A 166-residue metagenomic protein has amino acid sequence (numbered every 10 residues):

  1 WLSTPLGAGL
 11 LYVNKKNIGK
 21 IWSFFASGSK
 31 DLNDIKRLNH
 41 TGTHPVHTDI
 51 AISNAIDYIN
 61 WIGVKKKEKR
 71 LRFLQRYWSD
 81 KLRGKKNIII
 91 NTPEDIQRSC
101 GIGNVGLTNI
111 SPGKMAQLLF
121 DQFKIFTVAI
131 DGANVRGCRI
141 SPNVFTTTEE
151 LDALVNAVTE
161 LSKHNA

Functional and structural regions predicted by a protein language model:
W1-S27: Active-site PLP attachment segment
A8, D49-A55, S79, P112 (+2 more regions): A general structural signal for well-ordered alpha-helical segments in protein cores
V13, V105-N109, P142: Short beta-strand-to-loop capping motifs
F24-H40: The feature captures the short pre-catalytic strand/loop hairpin that immediately precedes and shapes the active-site
K36-D80: Structural signature of PLP-dependent enzymes
R72-R76, L82-Q122: Conserved PLP-binding catalytic core of the aspartate aminotransferase-like
Q117-T127, D131-A166: PLP-dependent enzyme catalytic core of the Aspartate aminotransferase-like
